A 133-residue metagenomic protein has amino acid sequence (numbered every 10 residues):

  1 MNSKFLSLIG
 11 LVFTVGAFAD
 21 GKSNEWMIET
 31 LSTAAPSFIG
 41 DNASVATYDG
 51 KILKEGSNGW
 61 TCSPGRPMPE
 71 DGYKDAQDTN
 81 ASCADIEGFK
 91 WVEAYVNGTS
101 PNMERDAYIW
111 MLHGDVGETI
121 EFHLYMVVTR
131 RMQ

Functional and structural regions predicted by a protein language model:
M1-L6: Bacterial N-terminal signal peptides that target proteins for export
T14-G16: N-terminal signal peptide c-region/cleavage motif recognized by signal peptidases
D20-Q133: Primary mode marks residue(s) on the alpha4-beta5-alpha5 output face of response regulator receiver
